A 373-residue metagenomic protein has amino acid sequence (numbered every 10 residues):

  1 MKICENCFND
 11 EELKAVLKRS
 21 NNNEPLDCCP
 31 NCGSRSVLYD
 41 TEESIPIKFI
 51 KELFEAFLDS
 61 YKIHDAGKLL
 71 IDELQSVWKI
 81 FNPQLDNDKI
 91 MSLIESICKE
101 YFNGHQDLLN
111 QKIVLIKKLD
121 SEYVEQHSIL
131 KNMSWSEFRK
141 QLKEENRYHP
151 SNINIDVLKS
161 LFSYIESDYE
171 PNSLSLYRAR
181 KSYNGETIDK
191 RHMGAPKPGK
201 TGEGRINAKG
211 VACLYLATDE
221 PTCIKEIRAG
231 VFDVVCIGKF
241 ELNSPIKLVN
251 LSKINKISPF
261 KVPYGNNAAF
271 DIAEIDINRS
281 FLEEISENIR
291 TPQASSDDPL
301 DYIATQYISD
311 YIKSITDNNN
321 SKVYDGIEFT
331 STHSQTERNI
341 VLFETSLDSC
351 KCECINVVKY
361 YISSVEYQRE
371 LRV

Functional and structural regions predicted by a protein language model:
M1-N207, G230-V373: Active-site and NAD+-binding cores of ADP-ribose-processing enzymes
V211-L216: A short, exposed loop/beta-hairpin motif centered on an aromatic-Gly-Thr core
A217-P221, Y302: Conserved structured core elements
E220-V231: Short active-site loop/helix that positions an aromatic residue
